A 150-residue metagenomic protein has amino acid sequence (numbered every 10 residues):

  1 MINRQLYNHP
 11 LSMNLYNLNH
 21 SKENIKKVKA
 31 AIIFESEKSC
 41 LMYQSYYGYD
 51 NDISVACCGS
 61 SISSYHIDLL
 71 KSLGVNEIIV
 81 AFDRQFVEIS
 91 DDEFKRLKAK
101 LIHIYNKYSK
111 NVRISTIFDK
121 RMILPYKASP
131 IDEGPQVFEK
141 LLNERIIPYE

Functional and structural regions predicted by a protein language model:
M1-L73: Phosphate-handling DNA/RNA-contact segment within nucleic-acid enzymes
S45-E150: TOPRIM fold recognition
